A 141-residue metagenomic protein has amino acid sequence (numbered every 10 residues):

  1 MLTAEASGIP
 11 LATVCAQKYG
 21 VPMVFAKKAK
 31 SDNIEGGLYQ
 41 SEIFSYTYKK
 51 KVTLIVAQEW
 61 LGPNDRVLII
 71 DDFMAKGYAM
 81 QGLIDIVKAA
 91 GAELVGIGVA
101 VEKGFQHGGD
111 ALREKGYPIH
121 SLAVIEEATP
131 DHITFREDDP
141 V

Functional and structural regions predicted by a protein language model:
M1-E5: Short glycine-rich phosphate-binding loop at a beta-alpha junction
S7-P10, K30-N33, K76: Short, catalytically relevant binding-site loops at active-site mouths
G8-A12, F105-H107: Short, well-ordered alpha-helical microsegments
P10-Y19, I84: Short Gly/Thr/Asp-enriched flexible loops that form oxyanion-binding sites at enzyme active sites
G20-V67, I133-P140: Short, glycine/charge-rich flexible loops or terminal/linker lids adjacent to PRPP-binding catalytic cores
F73-M80: Acidic, divalent-metal-coordinating active-site segment for phosphoryl/phosphodiester hydrolysis, typified by short
G82-V141: PRPP-dependent phosphoribosyltransferase catalytic core
